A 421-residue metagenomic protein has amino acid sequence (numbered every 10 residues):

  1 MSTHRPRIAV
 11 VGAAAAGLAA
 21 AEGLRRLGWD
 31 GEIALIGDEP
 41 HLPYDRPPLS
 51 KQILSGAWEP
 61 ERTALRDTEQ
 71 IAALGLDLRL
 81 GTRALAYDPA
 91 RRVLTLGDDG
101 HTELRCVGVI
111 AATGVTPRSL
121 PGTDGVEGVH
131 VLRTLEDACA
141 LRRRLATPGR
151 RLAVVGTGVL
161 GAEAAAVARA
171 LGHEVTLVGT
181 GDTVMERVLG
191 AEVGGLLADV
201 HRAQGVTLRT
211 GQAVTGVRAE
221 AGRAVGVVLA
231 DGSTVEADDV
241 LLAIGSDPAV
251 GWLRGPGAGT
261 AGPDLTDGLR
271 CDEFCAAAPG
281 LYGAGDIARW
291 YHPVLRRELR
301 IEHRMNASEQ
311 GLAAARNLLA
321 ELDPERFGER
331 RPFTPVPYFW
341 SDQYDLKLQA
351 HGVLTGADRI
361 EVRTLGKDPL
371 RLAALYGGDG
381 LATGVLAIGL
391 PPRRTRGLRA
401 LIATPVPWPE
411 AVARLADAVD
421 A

Functional and structural regions predicted by a protein language model:
M1-A9, L65-A153, V228-A230, D239-A243 (+1 more regions): FAD-binding core/adjacent interface of flavoenzyme oxidoreductases
S2-L76, A165-V188: Beta1-alpha1 glycine-rich phosphate/pyrophosphate-binding loop at the start of Rossmann-like nucleotide-binding domains
H4-P6, R289-P392: Mid-to-C-terminal Rossmann-like scaffold of FAD/NAD(P)H-dependent oxidoreductases
R7, V225, S233-L265, Y344-A421: C-terminal catalytic lobe of FAD-dependent flavoproteins
G12-A16, D38, R133-T134, V155-L160: Glycine-rich Rossmann-fold phosphate-binding loop(s) that bind the pyrophosphate of adenine dinucleotide cofactors
D30-E32, L78-D98, L104, L171-E273: A Rossmann-like FAD-binding core segment of flavoenzymes
E127-P148, R223, S233-A313: FAD-site-proximal beta/loop scaffold in flavoenzymes
A140-L189, V193: Rossmann-like NAD(P)H-binding beta-loop-alpha module
